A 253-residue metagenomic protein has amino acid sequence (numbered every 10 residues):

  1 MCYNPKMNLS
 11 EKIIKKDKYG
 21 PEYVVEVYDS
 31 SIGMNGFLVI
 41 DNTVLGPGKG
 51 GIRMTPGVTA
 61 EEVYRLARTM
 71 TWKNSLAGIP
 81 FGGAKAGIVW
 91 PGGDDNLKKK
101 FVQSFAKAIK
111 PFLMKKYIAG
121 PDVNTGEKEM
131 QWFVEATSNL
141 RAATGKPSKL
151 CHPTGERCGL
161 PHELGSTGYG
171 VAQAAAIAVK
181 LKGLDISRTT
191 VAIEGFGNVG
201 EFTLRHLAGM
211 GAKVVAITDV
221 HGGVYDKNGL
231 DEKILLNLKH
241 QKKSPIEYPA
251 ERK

Functional and structural regions predicted by a protein language model:
C2-E26: Short, Gly/Pro- and small/polar-rich lid/capping loops
I13-K15, V25-Y28, L76-I79, P121 (+2 more regions): A generic local secondary-structure boundary/capping motif
P21-E26, I32-V39, K49-I52: GHKL/Histidine-kinase-like ATPase module
S31-V44, S75-F81: N-terminal glycine-rich anion-binding loops that anchor highly charged ligand groups
I40-W72: N-terminal cap/recognition module
N42-K49, F81-K85, P111-L113, T218: Short acidic (Asp/Glu) and glycine-rich catalytic loops that position anionic groups and cofactors
N74-I186: Glycine/serine-rich phosphate-binding loop and adjoining beta1-alpha1 elements at the start of nucleotide-handling
L150-K253: Glycine-rich phosphate/diphosphate-binding loop of Rossmann-like nucleotide-binding domains
